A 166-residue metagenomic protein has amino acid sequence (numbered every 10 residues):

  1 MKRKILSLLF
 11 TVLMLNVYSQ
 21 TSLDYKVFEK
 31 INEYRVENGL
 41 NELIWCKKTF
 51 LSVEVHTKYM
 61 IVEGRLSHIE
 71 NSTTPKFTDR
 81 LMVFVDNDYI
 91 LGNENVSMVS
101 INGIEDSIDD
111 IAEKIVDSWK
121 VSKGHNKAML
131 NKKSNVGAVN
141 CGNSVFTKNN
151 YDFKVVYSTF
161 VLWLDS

Functional and structural regions predicted by a protein language model:
K4-L15: Sec-dependent N-terminal signal peptides
N16, N41, I104-S107: Short amphipathic alpha-helical segments at helix-loop
Q20-M82, K132-A138, G142: Short, well-ordered surface patches within globular domains
K76-D165: A well-ordered secondary-structure block
